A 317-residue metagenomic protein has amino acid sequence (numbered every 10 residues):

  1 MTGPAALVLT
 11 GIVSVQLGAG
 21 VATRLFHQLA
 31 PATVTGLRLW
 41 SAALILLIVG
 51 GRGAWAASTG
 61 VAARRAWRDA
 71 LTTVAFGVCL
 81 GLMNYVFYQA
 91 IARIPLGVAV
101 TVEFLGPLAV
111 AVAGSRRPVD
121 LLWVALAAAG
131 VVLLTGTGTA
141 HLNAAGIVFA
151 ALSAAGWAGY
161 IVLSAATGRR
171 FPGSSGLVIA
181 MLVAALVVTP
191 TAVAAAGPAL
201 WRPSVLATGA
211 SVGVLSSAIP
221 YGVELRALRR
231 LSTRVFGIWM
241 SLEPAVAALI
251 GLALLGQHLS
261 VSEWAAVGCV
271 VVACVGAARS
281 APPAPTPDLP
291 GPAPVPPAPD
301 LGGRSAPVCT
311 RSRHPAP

Functional and structural regions predicted by a protein language model:
M1-A5, Q28-G36, R65-D69, G136-G159 (+2 more regions): Juxtamembrane helix-entry segments on the extracytoplasmic side of multipass membrane proteins
M1-L37, V78, L82-V86, A129 (+3 more regions): Glycine-/small-residue-enriched transmembrane alpha-helix faces in small-molecule transporters and effluxers
P4, Q28-G81, A109-V110, G156-L163 (+3 more regions): Transmembrane alpha-helices of multi-pass small-molecule transport proteins
V8, A66-F76, G114-A129, G146-A150 (+2 more regions): Cytoplasmic-side transmembrane-helix entry/capping segments in multi-pass membrane proteins
L9-L17, V21, V49, V74-Q89 (+6 more regions): Hydrophobic alpha-helical transmembrane segments of multi-pass membrane transport proteins, especially secondary
L25, V34, R38, A90 (+7 more regions): Hydrophobic/aromatic residues within transmembrane alpha-helices of multi-pass small-molecule transporters
T33-L44, L80, N84-R116, S153 (+1 more regions): Specific alpha-helical transmembrane segments that line the substrate/conduction pathway and gating interfaces
L105, V119-T137, I250-L252, S262-A281: Hydrophobic transmembrane alpha-helices of multi-pass small-molecule transport proteins
